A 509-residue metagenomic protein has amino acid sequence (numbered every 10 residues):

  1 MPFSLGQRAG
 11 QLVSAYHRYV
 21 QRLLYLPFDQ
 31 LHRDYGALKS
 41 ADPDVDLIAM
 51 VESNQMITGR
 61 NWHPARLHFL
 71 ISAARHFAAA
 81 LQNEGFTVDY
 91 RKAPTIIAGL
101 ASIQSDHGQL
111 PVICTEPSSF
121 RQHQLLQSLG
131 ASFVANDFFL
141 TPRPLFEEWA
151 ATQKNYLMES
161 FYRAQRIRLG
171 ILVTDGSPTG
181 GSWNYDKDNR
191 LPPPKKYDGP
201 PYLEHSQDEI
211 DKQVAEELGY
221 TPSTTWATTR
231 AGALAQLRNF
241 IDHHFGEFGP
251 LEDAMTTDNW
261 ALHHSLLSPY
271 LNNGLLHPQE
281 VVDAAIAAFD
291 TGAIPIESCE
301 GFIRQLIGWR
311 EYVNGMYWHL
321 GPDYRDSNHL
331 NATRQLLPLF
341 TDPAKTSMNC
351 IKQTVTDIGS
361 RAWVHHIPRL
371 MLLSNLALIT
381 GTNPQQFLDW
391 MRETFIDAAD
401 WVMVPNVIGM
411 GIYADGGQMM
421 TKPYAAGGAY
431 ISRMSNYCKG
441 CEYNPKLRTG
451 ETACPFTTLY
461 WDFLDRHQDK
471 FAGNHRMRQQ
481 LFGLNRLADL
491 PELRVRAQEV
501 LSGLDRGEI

Functional and structural regions predicted by a protein language model:
F3-R91: N-terminal beta-strand-loop-alpha-helix module at the start of alpha/beta ligand-binding or catalytic domains
Y25-F28, V51-E52, R91-P94, C114-P117 (+3 more regions): Short His-Asn-centered micro-motif
P27-F28, A65, D258-I509: C-terminal catalytic domain of photolyase/cryptochrome flavoproteins, centering on the FAD-binding pocket
R33-G36, T58-R60, Q122, G249 (+2 more regions): Short helix/loop capping segments that flank catalytic or ligand/cofactor-binding pockets
D34-L38, R60-W62, G99-S102, Q122-Q127 (+2 more regions): A short acidic (Asp/Glu
L38, V45-N54, H76-A79, S118-H123 (+3 more regions): Alpha-helical membrane-anchoring segments
M56, Q165-Y270, P445-T457, Q468-I509: A eukaryotic "domain-start" boundary segment
I96-W226: Beta-rich, aromatic/charged-enriched effector core domains that present basic-aromatic interfaces for binding
